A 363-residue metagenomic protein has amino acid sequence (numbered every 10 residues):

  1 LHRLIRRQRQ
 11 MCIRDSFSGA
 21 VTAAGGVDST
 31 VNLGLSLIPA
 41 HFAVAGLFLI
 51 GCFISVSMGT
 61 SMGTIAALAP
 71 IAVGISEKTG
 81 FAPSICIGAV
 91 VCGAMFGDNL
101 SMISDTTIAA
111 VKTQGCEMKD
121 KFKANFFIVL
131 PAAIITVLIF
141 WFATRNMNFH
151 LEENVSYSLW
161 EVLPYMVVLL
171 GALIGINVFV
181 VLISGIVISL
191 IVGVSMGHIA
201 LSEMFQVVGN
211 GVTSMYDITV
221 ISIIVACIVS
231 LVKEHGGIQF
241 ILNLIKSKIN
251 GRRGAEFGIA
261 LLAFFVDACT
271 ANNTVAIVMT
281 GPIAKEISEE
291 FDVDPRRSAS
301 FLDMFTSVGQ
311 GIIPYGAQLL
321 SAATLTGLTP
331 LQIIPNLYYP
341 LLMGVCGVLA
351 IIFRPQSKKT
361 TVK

Functional and structural regions predicted by a protein language model:
L1-I13: Single conserved hydrophobic/aromatic residue that forms the stacking wall/gate of nucleotide- or nucleobase-binding
R6-R7, L33-I50, S76-C86, V155-L163 (+4 more regions): Membrane-interfacial loop-to-helix junctions in multi-pass transporters
R7, G80-S84, A109-K121, E234-G237 (+4 more regions): Juxtamembrane helix-boundary/capping and inter-helix hinge elements in multi-pass membrane proteins
R14-F17, P39-I71, C92, I245-K285 (+2 more regions): Hydrophobic alpha-helical transmembrane segments of multi-pass integral membrane proteins, predominantly secondary
F17-G34, G59-M62, P83, I199: Transmembrane alpha-helix boundary signature
G63-G74, V91, M102-C116, F240-L242 (+2 more regions): Re-entrant/interfacial helical elements at transmembrane boundaries that shape and gate the permeation pathway
C92-M95, N99-S156, W160, L170 (+2 more regions): Juxtamembrane and boundary regions of transmembrane helices in multi-pass small-molecule transporters and channels
L163-S195, S202, Q356-S357: Flexible hinge motifs at transmembrane-helix junctions and intramembrane kinks/re-entrant loops in multi-pass membrane
